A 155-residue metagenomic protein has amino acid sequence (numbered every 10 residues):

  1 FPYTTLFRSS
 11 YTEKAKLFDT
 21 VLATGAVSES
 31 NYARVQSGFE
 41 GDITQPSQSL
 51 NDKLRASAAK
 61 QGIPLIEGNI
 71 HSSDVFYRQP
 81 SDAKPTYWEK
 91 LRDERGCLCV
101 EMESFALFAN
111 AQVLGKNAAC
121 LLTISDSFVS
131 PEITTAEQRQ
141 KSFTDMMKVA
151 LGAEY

Functional and structural regions predicted by a protein language model:
F1-L6: Short, small-residue-biased leader/transition segments that mark boundaries at the very start of proteins
F7-Y11, L114-V129: Glycine-rich phosphate/pyrophosphate-binding loops and their adjacent beta-strand/loop elements at enzyme active sites
K14-A23: Structural signature of FAD isoalloxazine-binding scaffolds in flavoprotein oxidoreductases
A26-S28, E154: Non-transmembrane, aqueous-exposed alpha-helical and coiled segments at domain scale
S28-G41: Acidic/polar active-site rim loop that often engages polyanionic ligands
E40-E94: Active-site rim beta-loop-alpha module in soluble metabolic enzymes
D82-N117: A C-terminal functional module that forms or caps the active site or interfaces directly with catalytic machinery
F128-Y155: His/Asp/Glu-rich mid-to-C-terminal helical/loop segments that flank catalytic regions of hydrolases
